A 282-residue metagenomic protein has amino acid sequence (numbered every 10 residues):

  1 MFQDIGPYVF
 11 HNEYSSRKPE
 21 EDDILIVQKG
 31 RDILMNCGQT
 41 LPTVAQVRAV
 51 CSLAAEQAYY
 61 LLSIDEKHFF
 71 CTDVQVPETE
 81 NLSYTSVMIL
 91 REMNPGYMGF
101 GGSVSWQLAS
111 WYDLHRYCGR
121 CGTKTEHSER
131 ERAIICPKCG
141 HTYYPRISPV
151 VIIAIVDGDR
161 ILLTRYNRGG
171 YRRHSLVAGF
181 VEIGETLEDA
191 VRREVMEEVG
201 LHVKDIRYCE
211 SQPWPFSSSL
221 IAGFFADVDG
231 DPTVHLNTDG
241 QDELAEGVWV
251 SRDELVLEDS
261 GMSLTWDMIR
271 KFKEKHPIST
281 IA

Functional and structural regions predicted by a protein language model:
M1-G96, P277-A282: N-terminal alpha-helical interaction blocks
D22-I24, V151, A222: Residue-level detector of short, conserved catalytic/binding motifs and their immediate flanks
Q28-K29, A133-L176, F180, H202-V203 (+1 more regions): N-terminal strand-loop-strand
D32-N36, K67-D73, R160-R165, L176 (+1 more regions): Short, well-ordered strand-loop elements centered on a beta-strand within folded domains, enriched for acidic residues
L53-E92, V181-A282: Unchanged
E92-S103, Q107: Short, charged surface segments at domain edges that flank catalytic/cofactor-binding sites
S103-A154: Cys/His-rich short segments
L114, P149, D157-G158, G170 (+2 more regions): A generic structural signal for well-ordered coil/turn residues at beta-strand boundaries that shape enzyme active-site
